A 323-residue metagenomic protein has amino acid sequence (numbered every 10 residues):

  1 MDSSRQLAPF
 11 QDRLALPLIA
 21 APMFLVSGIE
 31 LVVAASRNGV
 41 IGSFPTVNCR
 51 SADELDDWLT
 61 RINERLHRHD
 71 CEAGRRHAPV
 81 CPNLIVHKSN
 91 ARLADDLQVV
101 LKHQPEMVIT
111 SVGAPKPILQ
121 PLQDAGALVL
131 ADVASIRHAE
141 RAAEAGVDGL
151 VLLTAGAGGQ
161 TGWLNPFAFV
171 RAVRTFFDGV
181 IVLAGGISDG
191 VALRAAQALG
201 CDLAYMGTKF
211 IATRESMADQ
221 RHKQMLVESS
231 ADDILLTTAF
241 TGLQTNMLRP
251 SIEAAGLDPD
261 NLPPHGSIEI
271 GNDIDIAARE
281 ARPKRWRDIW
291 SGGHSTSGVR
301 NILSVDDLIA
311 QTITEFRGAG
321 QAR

Functional and structural regions predicted by a protein language model:
M1-V180: Active-site entrance/lid segments in N-terminal catalytic domains of soluble metabolic enzymes
V26, I187-S188: Residue-level detector of alpha-helix initiation sites
P166-V182, S188-R323: Conserved active-site-proximal phosphate/metal-binding subdomains
